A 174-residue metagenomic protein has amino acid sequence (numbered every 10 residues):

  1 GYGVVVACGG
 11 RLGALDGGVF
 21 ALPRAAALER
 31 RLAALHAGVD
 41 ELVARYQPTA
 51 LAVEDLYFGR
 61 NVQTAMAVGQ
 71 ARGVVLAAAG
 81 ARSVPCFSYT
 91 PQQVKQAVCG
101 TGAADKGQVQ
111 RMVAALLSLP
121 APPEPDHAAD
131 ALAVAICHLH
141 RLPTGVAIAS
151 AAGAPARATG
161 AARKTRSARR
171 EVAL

Functional and structural regions predicted by a protein language model:
G1-L174: Phosphate- and other anionic-substrate recognition elements at nucleic-acid/protein interfaces
